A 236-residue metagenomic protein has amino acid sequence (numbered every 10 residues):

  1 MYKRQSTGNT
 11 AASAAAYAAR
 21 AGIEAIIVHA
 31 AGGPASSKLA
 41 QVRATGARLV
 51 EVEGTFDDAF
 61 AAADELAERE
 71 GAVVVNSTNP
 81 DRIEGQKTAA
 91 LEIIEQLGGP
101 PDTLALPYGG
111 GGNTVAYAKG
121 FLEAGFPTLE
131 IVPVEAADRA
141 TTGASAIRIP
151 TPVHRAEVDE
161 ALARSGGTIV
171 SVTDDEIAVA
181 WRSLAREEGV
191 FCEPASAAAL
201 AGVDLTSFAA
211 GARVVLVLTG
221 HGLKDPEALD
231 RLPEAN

Functional and structural regions predicted by a protein language model:
M1-Q5: Conserved small/polar residues in nucleotide/adenosyl-binding loops
A12-E24, Q96, A118-G125, A201-A209: Alpha-helix C-terminal capping segments
A12-G54, D58-E65, A228-R231: Active-site-proximal loop->helix
G54-G71, E123-C192, R231-N236: Active-site/ligand-binding loops adjacent to catalytic centers
F56, N79-P80, Y108-G112, E135-A140 (+4 more regions): Glycine-rich beta-alpha junction loops
A67-G125, A178-A185: Active-site/ligand-binding-proximal alpha/beta "capping" segment
A198-N236: Phosphate-binding loop/pocket of nucleotide- and phosphate-handling active sites
